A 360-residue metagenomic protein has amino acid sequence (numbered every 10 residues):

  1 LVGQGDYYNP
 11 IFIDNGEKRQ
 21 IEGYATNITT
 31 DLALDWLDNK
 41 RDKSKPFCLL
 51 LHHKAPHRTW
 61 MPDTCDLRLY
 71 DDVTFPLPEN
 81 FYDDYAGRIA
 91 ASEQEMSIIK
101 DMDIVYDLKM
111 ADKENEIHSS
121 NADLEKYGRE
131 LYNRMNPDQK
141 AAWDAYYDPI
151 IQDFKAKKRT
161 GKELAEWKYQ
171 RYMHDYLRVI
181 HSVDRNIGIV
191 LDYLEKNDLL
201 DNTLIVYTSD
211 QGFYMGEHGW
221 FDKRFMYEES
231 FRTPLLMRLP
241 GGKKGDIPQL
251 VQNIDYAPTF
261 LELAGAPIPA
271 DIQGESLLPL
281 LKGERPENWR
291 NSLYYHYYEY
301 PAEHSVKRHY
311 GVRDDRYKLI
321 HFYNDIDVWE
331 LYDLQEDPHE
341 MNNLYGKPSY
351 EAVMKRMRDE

Functional and structural regions predicted by a protein language model:
V2-I21, D38-K45, L50-N202, V206-L250 (+5 more regions): Active-site-proximal cap/lid insertion segments
T26, T30-D35, G188, P240 (+2 more regions): Non-catalytic, well-ordered alpha-helical segments in soluble enzyme domains
D201, P286-R290: His-Asp-centered acyl/peptidyl-transfer active-site segments
I205, L277, Y294: N-terminal sensory regulatory modules of PAS/LOV and PAS-like folds
M215-H218, W289-Y297: Short Pro/Gly-enriched beta-strand edge/turn motifs at strand-loop
E228-S230, Y295-G346, K355: C-terminal, low-complexity/hydrophilic appendages and adjacent surface loops of extracellular/periplasmic anionic
A352-E360: Short, intrinsically disordered, charge-balanced linker/junction segments flanking boundaries in proteins
